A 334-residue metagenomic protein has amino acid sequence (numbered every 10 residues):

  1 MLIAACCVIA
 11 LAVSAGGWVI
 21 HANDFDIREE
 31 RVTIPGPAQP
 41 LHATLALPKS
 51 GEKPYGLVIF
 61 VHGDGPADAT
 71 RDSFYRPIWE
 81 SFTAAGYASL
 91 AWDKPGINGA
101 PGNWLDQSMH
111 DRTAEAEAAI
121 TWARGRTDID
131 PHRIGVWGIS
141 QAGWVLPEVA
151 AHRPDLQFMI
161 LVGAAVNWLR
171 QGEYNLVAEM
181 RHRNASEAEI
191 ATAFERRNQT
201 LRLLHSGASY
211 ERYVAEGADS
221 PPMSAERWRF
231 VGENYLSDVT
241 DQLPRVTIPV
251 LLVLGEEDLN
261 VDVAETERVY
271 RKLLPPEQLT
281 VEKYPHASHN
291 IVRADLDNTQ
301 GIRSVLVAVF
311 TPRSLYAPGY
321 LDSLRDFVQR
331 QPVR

Functional and structural regions predicted by a protein language model:
W18-E52: N-terminal cap/lid segment of alpha/beta-hydrolase-fold proteins
P54-G63: Short beta-strand element of the alpha/beta-hydrolase
D68-I78, K94: The serine-hydrolase catalytic nucleophile loop
W79-G99: Conserved alpha/beta-hydrolase
D106-R126: Alpha/beta-hydrolase active-site loop
W122-H182: Primarily recognizes the serine-hydrolase "nucleophile elbow" in alpha/beta-hydrolase and SGNH/GDSL folds
I160-Q242: Accessory cap/linker subdomain of secreted extracellular hydrolases
V246, L252-L254: Short beta-strand/loop motif that positions the catalytic acidic residue of the alpha/beta-hydrolase fold
